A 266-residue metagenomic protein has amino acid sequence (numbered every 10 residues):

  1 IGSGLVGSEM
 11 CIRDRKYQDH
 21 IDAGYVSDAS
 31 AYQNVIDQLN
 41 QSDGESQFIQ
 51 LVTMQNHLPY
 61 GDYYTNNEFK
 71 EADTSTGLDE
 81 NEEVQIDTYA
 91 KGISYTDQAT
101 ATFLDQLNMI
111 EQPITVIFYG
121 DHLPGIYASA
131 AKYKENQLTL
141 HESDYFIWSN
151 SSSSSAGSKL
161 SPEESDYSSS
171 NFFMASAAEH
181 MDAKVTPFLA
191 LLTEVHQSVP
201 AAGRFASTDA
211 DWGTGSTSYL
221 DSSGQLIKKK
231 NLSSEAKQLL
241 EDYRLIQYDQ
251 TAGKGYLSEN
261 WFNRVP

Functional and structural regions predicted by a protein language model:
I1-G7, C11-I12: Single conserved hydrophobic/aromatic residue that forms the stacking wall/gate of nucleotide- or nucleobase-binding
S8, V52-P59, F118-A131, S198-R204: Acidic helix/loop microenvironments that form the catalytic cleft of cell-wall polysaccharide enzymes
K16-I21, V35-Y95, G125-Y127, K134: Active-site His/acidic residue clusters
D22-A29, S42, E83, D87-S94 (+2 more regions): Soluble non-cytosolic domains of exported or imported proteins
S30, N34-D37, T88-K91, Y95-T102 (+3 more regions): Extracytoplasmic/secreted proteins, especially bacterial periplasmic and envelope-associated proteins
Y95-Y133: Metal-dependent active-site segment of extracytoplasmic phospho-/sulfohydrolases and closely related
D105-N108, Y133-K134, S155-P266: Membrane-interface soluble catalytic domains
G120-S153: Histidine-centered active-site microenvironments of extracellular/periplasmic hydrolases and transferases
